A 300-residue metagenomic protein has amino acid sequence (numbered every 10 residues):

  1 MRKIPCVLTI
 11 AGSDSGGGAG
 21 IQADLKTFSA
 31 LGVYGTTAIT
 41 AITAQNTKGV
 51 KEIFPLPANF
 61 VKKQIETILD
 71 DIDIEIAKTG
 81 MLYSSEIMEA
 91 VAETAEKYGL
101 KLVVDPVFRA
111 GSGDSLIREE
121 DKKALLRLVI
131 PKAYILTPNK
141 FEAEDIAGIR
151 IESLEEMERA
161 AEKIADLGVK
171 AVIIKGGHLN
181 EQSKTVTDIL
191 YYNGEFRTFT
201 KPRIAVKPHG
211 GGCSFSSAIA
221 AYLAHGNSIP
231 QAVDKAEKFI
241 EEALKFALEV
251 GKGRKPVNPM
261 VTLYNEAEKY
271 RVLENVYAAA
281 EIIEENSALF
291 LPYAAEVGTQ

Functional and structural regions predicted by a protein language model:
R2-T9, I21, S29-S112, P259-L263: Conserved N-terminal subdomain of the carbohydrate kinase-like
I4, P55, D71, Q231-Q300: Charged C-terminal helix
P5-C6, I10-G16, F196-H209: Short pre-catalytic strand/loop immediately N-terminal to key active-site residues, enriched for Gly-Thr
Q22-T27, D145, P208-I229: Short, small-residue alpha-helix embedded
E119-F196: Conserved phosphate/ATP/ADP-binding segment of small-molecule kinases
R150-M157, A224-D234: Short, charged, surface-exposed loops that flank catalytic or proteolytic processing sites
H178-T200, C213-A220, N227-P230, L244-Y277: Short histidine
